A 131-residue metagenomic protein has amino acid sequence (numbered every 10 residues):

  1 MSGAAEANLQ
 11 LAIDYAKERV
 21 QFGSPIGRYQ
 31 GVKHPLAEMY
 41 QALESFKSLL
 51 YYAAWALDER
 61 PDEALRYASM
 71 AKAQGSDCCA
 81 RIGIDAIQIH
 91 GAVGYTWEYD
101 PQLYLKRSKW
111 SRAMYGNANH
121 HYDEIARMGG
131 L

Functional and structural regions predicted by a protein language model:
M1-L131: Alpha-helical interface subdomain recognition
